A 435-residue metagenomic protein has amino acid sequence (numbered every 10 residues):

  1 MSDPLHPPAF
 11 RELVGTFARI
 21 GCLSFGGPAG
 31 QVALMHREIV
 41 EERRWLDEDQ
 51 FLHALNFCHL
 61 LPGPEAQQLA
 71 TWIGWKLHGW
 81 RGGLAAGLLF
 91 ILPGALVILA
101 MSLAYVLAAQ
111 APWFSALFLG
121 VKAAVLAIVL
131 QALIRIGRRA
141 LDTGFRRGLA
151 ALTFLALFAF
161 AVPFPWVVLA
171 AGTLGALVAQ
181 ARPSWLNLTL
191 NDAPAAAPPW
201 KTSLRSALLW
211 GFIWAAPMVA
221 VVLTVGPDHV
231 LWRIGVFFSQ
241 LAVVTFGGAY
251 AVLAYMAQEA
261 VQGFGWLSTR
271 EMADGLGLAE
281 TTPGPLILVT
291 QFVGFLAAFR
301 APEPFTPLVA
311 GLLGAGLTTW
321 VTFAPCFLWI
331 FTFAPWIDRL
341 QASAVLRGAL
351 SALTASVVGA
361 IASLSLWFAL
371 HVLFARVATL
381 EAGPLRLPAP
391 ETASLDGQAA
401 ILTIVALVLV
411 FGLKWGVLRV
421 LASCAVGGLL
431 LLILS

Functional and structural regions predicted by a protein language model:
M1-L61, W72-T282, L286-S435: Multi-pass membrane proteins that catalyze or facilitate reactions on polyprenyl-/lipid-phosphate substrates and their
Q68: Conserved beta-loop-alpha segment that forms the PLP phosphate-binding cup at the N-terminus of a helix
